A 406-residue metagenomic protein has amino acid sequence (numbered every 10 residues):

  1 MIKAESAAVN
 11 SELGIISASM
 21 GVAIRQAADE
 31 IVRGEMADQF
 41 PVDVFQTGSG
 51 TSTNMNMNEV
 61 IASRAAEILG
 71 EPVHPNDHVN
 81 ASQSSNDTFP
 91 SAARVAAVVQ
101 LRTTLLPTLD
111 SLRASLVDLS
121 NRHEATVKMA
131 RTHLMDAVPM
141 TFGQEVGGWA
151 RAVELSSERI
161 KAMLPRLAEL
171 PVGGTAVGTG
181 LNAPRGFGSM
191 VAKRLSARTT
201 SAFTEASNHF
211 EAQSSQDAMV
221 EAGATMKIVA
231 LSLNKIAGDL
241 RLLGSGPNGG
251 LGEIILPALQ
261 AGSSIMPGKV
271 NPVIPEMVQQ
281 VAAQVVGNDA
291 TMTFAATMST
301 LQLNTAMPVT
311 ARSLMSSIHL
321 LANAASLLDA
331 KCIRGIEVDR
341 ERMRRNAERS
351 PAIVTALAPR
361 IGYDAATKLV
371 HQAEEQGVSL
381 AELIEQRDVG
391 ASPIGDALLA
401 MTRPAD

Functional and structural regions predicted by a protein language model:
M1-D406: Conserved, well-structured ligand/cofactor-binding cores
